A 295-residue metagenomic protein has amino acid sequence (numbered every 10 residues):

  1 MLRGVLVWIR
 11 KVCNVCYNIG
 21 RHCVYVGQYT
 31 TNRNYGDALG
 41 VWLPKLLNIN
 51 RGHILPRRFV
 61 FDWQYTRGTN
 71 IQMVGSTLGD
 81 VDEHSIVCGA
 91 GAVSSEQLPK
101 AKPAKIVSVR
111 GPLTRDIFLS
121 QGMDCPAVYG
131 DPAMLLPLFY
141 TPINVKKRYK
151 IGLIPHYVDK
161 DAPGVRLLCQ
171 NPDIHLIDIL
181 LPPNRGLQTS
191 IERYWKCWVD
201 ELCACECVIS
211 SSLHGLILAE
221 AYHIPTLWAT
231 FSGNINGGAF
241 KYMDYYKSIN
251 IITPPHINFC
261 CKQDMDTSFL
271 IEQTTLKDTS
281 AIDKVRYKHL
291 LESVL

Functional and structural regions predicted by a protein language model:
M1-L295: Active-site anion-handling motifs in enzyme catalytic cores
